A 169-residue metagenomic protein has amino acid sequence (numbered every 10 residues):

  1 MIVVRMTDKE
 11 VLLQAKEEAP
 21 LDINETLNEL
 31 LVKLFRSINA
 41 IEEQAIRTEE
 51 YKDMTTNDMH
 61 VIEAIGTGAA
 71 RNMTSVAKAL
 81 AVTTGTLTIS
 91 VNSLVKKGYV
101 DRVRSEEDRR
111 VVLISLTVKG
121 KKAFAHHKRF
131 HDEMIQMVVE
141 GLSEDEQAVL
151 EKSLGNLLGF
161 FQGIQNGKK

Functional and structural regions predicted by a protein language model:
M1-D53: N-terminal leader segment of winged-helix/HTH proteins
V4-R5, V11, N92-V149: Charged, amphipathic alpha-helical coiled-coil/dimerization segments
I23, L27, L34, R129-K169: Terminal interaction helix/tail motif
K33, H60-E63, K122: Pre-recognition alpha-helix immediately N-terminal to the DNA-recognition helix within helix-turn-helix or winged-helix
I41-T83: N-terminal helix-turn-helix DNA-binding core of bacterial DNA-binding proteins
T83-T84, V95: Glycine-rich active-site/cofactor-binding loop and its immediate structural neighborhood
